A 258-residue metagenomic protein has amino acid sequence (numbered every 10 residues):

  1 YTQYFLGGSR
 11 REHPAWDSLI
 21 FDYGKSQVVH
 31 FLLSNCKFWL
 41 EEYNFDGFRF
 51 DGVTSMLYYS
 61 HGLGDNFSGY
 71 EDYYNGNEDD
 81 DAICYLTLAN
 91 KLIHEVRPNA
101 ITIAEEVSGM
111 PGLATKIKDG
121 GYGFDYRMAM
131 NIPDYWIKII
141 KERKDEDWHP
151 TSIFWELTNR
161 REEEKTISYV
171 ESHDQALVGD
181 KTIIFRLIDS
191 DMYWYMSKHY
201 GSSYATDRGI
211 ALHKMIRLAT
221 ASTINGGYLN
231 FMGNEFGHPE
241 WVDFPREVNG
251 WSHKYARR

Functional and structural regions predicted by a protein language model:
Y1-E78: Substrate-binding/active-site clefts of carbohydrate-active enzymes
N44-D46, H61-N249: Conserved alpha/beta catalytic core and glycan-binding cleft of carbohydrate-active enzymes
V242, W251-R258: Short, intrinsically disordered, charge-balanced linker/junction segments flanking boundaries in proteins
